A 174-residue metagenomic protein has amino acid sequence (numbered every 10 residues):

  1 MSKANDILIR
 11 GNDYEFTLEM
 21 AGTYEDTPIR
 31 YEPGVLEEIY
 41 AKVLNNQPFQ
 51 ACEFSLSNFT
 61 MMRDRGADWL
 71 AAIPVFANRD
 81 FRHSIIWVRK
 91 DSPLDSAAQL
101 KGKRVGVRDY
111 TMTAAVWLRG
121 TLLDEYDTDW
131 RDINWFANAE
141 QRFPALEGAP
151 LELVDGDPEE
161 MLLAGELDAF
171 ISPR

Functional and structural regions predicted by a protein language model:
S2-L8: Extreme N-terminal starter segment of soluble prokaryotic enzymes
R10-D13: Structural motif
E15-R131, W135-P144: Short, glycine-/small- and polar/acidic-enriched structural segments that line small-molecule recognition paths
E147-R174: Pocket-lining segment of extracytoplasmic ligand-binding domains
